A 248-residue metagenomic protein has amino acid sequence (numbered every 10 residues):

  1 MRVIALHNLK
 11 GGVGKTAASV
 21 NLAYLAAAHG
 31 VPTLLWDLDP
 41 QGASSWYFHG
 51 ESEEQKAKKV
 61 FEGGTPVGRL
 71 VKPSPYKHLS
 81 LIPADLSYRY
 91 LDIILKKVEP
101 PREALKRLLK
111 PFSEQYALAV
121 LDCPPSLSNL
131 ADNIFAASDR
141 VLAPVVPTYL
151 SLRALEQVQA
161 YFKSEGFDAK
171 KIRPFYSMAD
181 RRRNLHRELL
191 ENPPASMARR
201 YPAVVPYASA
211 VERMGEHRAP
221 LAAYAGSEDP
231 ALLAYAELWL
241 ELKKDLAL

Functional and structural regions predicted by a protein language model:
M1-L248: P-loop NTP-binding core
